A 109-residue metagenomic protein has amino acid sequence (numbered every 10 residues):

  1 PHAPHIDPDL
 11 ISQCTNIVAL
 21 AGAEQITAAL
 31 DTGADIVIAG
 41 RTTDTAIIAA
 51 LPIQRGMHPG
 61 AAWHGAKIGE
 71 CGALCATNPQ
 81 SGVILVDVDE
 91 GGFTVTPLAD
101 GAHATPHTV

Functional and structural regions predicted by a protein language model:
P1-A50, G56-M57, I68-C71, H107: Alpha/propeptide regions of enzymes that mature by internal proteolysis
L51-P52, N78: Single-residue recognition of alpha-helix boundary sites
H64-A66: Thiamine diphosphate
G69-V109: A conserved active-site cap/scaffold subdomain adjacent to cofactor or substrate pockets
